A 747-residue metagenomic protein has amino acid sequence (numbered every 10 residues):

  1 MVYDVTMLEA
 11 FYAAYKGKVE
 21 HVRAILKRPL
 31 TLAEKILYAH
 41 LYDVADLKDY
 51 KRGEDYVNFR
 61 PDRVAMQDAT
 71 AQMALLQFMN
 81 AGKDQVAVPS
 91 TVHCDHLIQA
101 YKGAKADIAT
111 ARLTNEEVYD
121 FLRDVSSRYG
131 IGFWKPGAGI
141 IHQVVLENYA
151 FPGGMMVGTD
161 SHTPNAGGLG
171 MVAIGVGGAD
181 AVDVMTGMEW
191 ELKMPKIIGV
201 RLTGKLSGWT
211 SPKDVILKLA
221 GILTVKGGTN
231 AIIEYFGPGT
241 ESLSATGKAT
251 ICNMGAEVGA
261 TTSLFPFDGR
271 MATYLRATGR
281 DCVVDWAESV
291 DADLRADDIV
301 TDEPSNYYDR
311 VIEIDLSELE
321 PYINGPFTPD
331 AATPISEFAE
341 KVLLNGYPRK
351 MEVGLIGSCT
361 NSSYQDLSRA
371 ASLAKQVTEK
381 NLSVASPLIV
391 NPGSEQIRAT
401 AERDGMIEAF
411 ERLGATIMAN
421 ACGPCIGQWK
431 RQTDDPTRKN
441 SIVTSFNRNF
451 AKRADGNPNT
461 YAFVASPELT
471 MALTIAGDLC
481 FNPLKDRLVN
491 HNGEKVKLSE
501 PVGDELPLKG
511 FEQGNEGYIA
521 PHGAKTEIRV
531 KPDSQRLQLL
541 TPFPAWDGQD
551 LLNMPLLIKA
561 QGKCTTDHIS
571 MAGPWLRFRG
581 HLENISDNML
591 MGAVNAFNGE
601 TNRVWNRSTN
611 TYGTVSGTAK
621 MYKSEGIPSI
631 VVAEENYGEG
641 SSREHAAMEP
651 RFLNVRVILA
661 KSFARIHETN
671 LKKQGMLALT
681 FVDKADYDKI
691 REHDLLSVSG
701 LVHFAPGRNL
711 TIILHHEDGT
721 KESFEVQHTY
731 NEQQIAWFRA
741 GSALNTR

Functional and structural regions predicted by a protein language model:
Y3-D4, D68, F151-V284, L382 (+4 more regions): Mobile "lid/hinge" segments at catalytic clefts and subdomain interfaces of large enzymes
V5-M7, K16-H21, I36-Y42, D46-L47 (+5 more regions): Flexible inter-domain linker/hinge segments
L8-F11, Y15, E20-P195, R579-V631 (+1 more regions): Long, structured ligand/cofactor-binding scaffold of large enzymes
A109-L113, V118, R123-G158, E234-G237 (+10 more regions): Accessory "access/gating" subregions that flank catalytic or transport cores
E191, A399-A409, R665-T680: Active-site-proximal loop->helix
F236-E241, S624-F663: Extracellular/luminal Protease-associated
L488-E505, H667-W737, L744-T746: Acidic, glycine-rich flexible loop/linker segments
